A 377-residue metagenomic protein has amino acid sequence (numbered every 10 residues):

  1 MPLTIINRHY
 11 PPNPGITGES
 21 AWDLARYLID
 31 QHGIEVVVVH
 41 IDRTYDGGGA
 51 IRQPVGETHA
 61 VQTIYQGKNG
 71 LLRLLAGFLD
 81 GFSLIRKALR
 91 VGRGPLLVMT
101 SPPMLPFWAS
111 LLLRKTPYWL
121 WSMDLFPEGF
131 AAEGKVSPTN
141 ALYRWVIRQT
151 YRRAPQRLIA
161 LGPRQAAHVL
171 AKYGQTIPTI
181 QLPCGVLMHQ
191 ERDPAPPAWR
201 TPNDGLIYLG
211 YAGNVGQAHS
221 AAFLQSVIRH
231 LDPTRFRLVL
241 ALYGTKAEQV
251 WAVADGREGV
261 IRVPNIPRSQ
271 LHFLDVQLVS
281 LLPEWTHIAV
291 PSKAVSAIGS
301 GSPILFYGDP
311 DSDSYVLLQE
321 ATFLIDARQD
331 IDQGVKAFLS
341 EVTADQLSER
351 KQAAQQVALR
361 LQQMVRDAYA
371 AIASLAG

Functional and structural regions predicted by a protein language model:
M1-I51, S226-T234: N-terminal subdomain of nucleotide-sugar transferases
P14, G77-L84, L89, G94-E128: An aromatic- and histidine-rich active-site surface loop
H32-L75, H168: N-terminal strand-loop element at the rim of the active site of nucleotide-sugar-dependent glycosyltransferases
L89, M104-F107, T139-I159: Membrane-proximal helix-turn-helix segments that form the acceptor-binding/catalytic region of lipid-linked
R148-T179, V186-M188, Y315, A368: A short, active-site helix/loop in glycosyltransferases that binds the activated sugar's phosphate group
A195-P197, A327-L375: A charged, aromatic-enriched C-terminal amphipathic alpha-helix characteristic of glycosyltransferases across folds
H219, N265-H272, Q277-G299, I304-V316: Nucleotide-sugar-dependent
A247-Q270: Nucleotide-activated donor-binding/catalytic signature segment of Leloir-type glycosyltransferases, i.e., the conserved
